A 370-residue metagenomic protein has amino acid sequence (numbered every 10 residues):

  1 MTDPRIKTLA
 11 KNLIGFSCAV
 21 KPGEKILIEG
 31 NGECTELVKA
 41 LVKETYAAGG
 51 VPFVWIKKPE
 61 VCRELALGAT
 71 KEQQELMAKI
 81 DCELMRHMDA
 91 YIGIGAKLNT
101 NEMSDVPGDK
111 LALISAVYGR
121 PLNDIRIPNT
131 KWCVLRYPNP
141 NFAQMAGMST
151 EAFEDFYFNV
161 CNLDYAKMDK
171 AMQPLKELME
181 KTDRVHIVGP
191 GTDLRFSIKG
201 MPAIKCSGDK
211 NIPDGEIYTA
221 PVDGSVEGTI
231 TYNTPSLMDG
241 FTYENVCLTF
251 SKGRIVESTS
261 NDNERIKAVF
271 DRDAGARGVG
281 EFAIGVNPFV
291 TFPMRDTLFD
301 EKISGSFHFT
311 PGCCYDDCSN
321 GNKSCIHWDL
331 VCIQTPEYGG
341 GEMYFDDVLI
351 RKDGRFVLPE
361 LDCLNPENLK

Functional and structural regions predicted by a protein language model:
M1-G228, E360-K370: Active-site bordering "gate/hinge" segments that shape substrate access to catalytic or cofactor-binding pockets
E33-C34, K97-N99, N139, M201 (+7 more regions): Short, glycine-/Ser/Thr-/acidic-enriched flexible segments
L178-R184, T242-E244, T335-E342: A short, compositionally biased
I187, T249, M343: Short aromatic-centered micro-motifs
E216-S258: Oxyanion-binding "anion nests"
E227, Y243-N245, K252, R277-E281 (+2 more regions): Active-site lining segments that contact anionic ligands and/or coordinate catalytic metals
E257-K323: Dual-mode signal for accessory low-complexity, basic/Gly-rich regions
R295-L369: Internal helix-turn-beta structural module
